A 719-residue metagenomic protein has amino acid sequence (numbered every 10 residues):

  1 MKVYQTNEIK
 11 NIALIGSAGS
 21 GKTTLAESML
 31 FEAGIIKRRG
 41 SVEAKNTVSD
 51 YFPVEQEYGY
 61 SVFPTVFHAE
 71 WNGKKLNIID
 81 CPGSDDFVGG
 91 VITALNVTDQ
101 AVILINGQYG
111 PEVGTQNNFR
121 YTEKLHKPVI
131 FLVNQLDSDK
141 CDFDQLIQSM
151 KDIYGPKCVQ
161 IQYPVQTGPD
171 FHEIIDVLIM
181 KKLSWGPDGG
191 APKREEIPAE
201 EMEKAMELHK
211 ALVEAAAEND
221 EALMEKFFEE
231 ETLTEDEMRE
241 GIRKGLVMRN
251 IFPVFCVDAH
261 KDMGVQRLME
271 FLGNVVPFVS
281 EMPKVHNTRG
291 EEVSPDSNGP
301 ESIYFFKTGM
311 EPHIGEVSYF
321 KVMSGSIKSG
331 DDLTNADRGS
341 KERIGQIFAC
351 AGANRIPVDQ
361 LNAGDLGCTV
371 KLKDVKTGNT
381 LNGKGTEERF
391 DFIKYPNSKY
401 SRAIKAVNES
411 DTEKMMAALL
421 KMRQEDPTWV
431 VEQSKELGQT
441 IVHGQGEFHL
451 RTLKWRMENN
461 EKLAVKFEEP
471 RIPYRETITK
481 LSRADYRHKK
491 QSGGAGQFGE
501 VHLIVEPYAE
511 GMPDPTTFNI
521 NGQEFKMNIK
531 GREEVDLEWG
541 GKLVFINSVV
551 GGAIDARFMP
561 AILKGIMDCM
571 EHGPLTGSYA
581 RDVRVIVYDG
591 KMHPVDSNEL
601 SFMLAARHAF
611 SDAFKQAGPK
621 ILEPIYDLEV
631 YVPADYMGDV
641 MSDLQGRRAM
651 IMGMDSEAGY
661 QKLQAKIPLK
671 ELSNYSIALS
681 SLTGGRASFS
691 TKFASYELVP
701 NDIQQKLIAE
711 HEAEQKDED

Functional and structural regions predicted by a protein language model:
M1-D719: Structural and coupling elements of P-loop NTPases
